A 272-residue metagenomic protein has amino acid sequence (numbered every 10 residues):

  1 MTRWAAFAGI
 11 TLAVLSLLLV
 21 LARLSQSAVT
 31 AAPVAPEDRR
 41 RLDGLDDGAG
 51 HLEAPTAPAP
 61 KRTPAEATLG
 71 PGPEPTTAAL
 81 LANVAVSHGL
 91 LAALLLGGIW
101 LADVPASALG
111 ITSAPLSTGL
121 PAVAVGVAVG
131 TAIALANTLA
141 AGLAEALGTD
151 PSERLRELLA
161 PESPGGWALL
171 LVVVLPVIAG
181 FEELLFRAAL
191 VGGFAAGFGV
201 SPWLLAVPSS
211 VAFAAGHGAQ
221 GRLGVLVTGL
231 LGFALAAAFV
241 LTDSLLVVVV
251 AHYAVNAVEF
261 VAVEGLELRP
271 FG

Functional and structural regions predicted by a protein language model:
M1-L120, A124, F260-G272: N-terminal, membrane-interfacial amphipathic/helix-forming hydrophobic leader that caps and precedes the first
A6, V84, V123, V127-V129 (+5 more regions): Hydrophobic alpha-helical segments
A13-L18, R154-G272: Transmembrane helix-loop-helix hairpins at the membrane interface of multi-pass integral membrane proteins
L19-A31, A134-G142, R187-A188, G192 (+2 more regions): Short helix-terminus and kink motifs of transmembrane alpha helices, predominantly at the cytoplasmic interface
A22, L95-W100, V129, I133 (+4 more regions): Structural signal for membrane-spanning alpha-helices in multi-pass inner-membrane proteins, emphasizing helix cores
P71-T76, L139-A144, S152, R156 (+2 more regions): Generic detector of short, locally flexible boundary/turn motifs and exposed helical patches
W100-I178, V191, A196: Juxtamembrane helix-loop-helix connectors linking adjacent transmembrane helices in multi-pass membrane enzymes
